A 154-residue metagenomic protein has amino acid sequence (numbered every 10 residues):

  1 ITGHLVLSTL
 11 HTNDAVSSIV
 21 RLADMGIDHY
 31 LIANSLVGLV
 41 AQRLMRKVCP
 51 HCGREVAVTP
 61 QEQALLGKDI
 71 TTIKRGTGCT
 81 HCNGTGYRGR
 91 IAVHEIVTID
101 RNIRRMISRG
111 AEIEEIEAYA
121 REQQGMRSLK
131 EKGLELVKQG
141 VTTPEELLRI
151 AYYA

Functional and structural regions predicted by a protein language model:
I1-A154: Short, flexible helix-loop junctions that flank or precede catalytic/ligand sites
